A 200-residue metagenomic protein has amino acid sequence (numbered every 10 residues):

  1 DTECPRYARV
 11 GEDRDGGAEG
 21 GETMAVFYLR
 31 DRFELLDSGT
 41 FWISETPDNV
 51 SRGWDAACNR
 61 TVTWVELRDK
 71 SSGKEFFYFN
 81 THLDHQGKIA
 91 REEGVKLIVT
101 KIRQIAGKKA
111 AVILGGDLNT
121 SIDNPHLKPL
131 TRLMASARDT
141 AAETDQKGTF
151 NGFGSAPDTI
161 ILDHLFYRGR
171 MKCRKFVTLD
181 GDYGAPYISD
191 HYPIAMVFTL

Functional and structural regions predicted by a protein language model:
D1-E75, V177-L179: Structured beta-strand-rich core segments of catalytic domains in phosphoester-bond hydrolases
G17-T23, L36, Q86-G87, S121-N124 (+1 more regions): Short catalytic/ligand-binding loop motif for oxyanion handling, primarily in non-cytosolic enzymes, centered on
G20-T23, N59-T63, K74, F79 (+3 more regions): Residues that flank catalytic or metal-binding motifs in active/ligand-binding sites
R32, I89, E93, R103-V112 (+1 more regions): Metal-dependent phosphoester-hydrolase catalytic domains
T81-H85, R91-G94, I98: Hydrophobic, aromatic-enriched interface-forming segments
T81-L83, G116-L118, Y192: Active-site metal-binding loops of divalent metal-dependent hydrolases
